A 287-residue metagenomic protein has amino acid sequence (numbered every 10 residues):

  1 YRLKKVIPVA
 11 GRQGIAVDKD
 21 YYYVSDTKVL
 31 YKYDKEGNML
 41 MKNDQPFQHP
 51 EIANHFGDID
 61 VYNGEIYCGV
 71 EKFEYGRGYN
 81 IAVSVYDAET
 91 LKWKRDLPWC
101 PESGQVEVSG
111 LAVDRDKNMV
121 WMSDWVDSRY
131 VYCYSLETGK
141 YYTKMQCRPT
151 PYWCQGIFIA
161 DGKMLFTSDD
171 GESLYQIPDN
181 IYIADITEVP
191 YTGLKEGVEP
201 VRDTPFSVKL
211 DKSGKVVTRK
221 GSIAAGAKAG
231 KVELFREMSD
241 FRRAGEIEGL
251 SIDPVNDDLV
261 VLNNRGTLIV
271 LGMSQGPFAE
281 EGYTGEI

Functional and structural regions predicted by a protein language model:
L3-K28, H55, A244-G249: Beta-strand-rich domains and repeat architectures in extracellular enzymes and scaffolds, especially beta-propellers
L3-V9, D44-E51, L97-V106, M145-T150 (+1 more regions): Surface loop/turn motifs at the tips and blade-to-blade linkers of beta-strand repeat domains
V9-G11, A53-H55, Y79, Q105-S109 (+2 more regions): Beta-rich catalytic cores
V17-K19, V61-N63, V113-K117, I159-D161 (+1 more regions): Residue-level detector of Asp-centered blade-edge/turn motifs that repeat once per structural unit in beta-propeller
V29-Y33, Y75-S84, S128-C133, S173-K195 (+1 more regions): Structural motif
M39-F73: Blade-loop segments of beta-propeller domains
T150-K228: Loop/turn-rich, solvent-exposed surfaces of beta-rich toroidal or solenoidal domains
E248-I287: Blade-level signature of beta-propeller repeat domains, shared across WD40, Kelch, NHL, RCC1 and BNR/Asp-box propellers
